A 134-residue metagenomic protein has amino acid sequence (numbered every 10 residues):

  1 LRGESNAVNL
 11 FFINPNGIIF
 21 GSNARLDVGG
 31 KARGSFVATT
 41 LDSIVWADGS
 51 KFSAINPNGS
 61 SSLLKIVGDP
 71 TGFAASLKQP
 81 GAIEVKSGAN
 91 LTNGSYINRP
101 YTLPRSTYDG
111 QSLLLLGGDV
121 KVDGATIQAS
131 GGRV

Functional and structural regions predicted by a protein language model:
L1-V134: Extracellular and secretory-pathway beta-repeat/beta-biased strand scaffolds
